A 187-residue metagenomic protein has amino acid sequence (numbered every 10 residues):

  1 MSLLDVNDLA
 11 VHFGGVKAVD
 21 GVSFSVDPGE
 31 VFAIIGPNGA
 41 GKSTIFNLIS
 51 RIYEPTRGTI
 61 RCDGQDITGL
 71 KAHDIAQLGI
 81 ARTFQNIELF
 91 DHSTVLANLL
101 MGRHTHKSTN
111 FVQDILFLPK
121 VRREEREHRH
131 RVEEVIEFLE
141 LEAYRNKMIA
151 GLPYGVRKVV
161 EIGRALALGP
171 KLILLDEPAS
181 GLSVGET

Functional and structural regions predicted by a protein language model:
M1-T187: Glycine-rich phosphate-binding loops of nucleotide-dependent enzymes
